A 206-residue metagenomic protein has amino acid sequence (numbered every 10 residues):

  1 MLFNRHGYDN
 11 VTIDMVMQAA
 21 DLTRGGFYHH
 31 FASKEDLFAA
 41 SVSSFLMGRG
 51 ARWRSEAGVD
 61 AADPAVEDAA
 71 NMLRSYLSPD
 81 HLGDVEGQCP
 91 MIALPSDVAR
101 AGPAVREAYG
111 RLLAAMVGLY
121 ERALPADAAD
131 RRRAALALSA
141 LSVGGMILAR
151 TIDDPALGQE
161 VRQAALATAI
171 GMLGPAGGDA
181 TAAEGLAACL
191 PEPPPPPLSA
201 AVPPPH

Functional and structural regions predicted by a protein language model:
M1-R5, R52-E56, L141-L148: Solvent-exposed, amphipathic alpha-helical segments
L2-D36, A40: Helix-turn-helix
A40, R54-Q88: Hydrophobic alpha-helical connector segments
S43-R49: Short, basic, alpha-helical segments at the C-terminal edge of helix-turn-helix-like DNA-binding modules
E67-M72, L82-G110: Amphipathic alpha-helical segments used for helix-helix packing
M72-L77, M91-P95, L138-G145: Short alpha-helical scaffolding segments that buttress acidic/His motifs in well-ordered protein cores
P103-R111, A123-C189: Hydrophobic/aromatic-rich alpha-helical bundle segments in the mid-to-C-terminal region
P193-H206: Long, low-complexity, intrinsically disordered segments
